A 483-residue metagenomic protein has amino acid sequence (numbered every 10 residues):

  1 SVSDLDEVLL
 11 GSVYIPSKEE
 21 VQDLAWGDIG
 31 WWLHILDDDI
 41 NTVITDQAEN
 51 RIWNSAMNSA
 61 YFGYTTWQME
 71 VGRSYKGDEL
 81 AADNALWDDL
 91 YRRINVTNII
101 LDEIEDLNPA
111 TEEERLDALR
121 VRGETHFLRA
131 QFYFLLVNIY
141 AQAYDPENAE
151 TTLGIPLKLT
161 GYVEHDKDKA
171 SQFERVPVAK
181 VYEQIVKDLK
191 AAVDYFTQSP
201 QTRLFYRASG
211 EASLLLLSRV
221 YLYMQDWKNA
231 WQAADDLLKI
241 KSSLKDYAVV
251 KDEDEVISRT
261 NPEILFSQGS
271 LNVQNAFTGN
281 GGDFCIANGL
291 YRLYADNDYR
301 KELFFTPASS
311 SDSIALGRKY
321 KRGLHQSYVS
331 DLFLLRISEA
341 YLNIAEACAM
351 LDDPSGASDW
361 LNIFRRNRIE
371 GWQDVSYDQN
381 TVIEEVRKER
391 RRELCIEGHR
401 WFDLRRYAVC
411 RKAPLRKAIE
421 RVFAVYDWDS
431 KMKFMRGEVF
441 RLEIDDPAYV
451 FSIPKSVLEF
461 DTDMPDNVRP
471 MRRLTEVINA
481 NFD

Functional and structural regions predicted by a protein language model:
S1-I52, L290, W372-S376, N380 (+2 more regions): Membrane-proximal, proline-rich intrinsically disordered regions
D6-G11, I15, I44-D46, Y140-K158 (+2 more regions): Short, surface-exposed recognition loops and adjoining beta-strand edges that mediate ligand/DNA contacts, enriched
I15-I35, F173-V176, K180, M224-D235 (+5 more regions): Extended ligand-binding clefts on enzyme/binding-domain cores
Y61-L86, E164-Q172, P414-V425: Short, solvent-exposed loop/beta-turn-alpha elements that line the ligand-binding surface or hinge of extracytoplasmic
G63-Y140, V176, V193-Q201, H325-L335 (+2 more regions): Conserved, well-structured interaction surfaces
I94-T97, Y182, L189, A234 (+2 more regions): Inward-facing hydrophobic residues that define packing positions of alpha-helical scaffold repeats
I139-E183: Short coil/linker segments at helix-helix boundaries
